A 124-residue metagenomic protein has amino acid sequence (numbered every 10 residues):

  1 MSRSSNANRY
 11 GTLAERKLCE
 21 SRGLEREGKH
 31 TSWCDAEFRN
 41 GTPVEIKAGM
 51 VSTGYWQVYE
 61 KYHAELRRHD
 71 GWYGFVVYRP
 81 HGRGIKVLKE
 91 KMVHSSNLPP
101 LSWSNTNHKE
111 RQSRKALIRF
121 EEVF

Functional and structural regions predicted by a protein language model:
M1-F124: Nucleic-acid endonuclease domains
